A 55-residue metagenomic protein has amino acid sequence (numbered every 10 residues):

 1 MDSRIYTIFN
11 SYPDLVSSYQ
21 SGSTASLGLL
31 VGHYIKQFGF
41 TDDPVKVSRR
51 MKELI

Functional and structural regions predicted by a protein language model:
M1-I55: Charged, compositionally biased, marginally structured helical/coil segments
